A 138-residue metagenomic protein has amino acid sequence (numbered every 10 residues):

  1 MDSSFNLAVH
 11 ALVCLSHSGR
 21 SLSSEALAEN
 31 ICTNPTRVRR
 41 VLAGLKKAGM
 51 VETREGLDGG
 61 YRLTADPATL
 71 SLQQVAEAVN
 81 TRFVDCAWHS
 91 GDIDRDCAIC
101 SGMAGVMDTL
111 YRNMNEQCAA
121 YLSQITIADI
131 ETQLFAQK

Functional and structural regions predicted by a protein language model:
M1-T33: N-terminal helix-turn-helix DNA-binding core of bacterial DNA-binding proteins
S21-S23, E52, A128: Short, structured loop/turn "capping" segments at alpha-beta junctions
T36: Key DNA-contact positions within bacterial/archaeal DNA-binding proteins
V41-K46: Basic amphipathic alpha-helical segments that dock to polyanions
K47-M50, A78: Residue cluster at the C-terminal edge of the helix-turn-helix DNA-binding motif
G49-T64: Beta-hairpin "wing" of winged helix-turn-helix
T64-K138: Non-DNA-binding regulatory cores of transcription-related proteins, predominantly C-terminal effector-binding
